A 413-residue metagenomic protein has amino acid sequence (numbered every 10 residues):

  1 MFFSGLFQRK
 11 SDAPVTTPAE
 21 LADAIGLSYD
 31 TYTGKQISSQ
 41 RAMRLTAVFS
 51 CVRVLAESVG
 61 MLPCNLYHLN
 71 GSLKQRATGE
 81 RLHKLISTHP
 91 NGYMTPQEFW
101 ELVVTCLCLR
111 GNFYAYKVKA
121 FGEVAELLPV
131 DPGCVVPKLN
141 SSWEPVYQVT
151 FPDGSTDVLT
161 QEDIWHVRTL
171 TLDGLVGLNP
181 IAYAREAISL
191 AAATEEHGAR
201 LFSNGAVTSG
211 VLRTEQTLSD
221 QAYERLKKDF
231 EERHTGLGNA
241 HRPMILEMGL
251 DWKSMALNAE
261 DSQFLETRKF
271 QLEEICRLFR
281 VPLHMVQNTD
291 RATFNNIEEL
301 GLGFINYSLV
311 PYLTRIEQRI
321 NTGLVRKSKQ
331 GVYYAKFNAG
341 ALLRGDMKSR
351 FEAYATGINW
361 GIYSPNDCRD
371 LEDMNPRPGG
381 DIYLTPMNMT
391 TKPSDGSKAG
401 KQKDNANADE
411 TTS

Functional and structural regions predicted by a protein language model:
M1-F264, R268-F270, E274-R277, V281-H284 (+4 more regions): Structured, contiguous alpha/beta core segments that scaffold functional sites
E196, A335-G340: A ubiquitous short alpha-helical element
T208, A222, L226-F230, Q271 (+6 more regions): General structural feature for long, well-ordered alpha-helical segments within catalytic domains of soluble enzymes
I297-E298: Small-residue-rich helix-loop
G301-F337, Y383-S413: Long, compositionally biased
R315-R319, G323-K327, G357-G361, L371 (+1 more regions): Hydrophobic alpha-helical segments
G331, A339-R344, F351, G357-N359: Non-transmembrane, aqueous-exposed alpha-helical and coiled segments at domain scale
